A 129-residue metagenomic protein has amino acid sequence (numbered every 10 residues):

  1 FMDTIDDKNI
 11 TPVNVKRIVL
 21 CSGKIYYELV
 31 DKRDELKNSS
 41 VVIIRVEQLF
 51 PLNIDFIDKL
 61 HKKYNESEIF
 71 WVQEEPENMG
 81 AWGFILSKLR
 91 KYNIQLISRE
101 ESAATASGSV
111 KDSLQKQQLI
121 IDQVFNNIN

Functional and structural regions predicted by a protein language model:
F1-V13: A contiguous, basic/glycine-rich beta-loop/short-helix subdomain that forms a polymer-engagement track
N9, G23-Y26, Q48-F50, E74-N78 (+1 more regions): Short, glycine-/Ser/Thr-/acidic-enriched flexible segments
I10-V15, K62-N65: Flexible, charged surface loops at secondary-structure boundaries
C21-S22, L29-V30, N129: Charge-patterned, long linear interaction tracts outside catalytic cores
Y26, V30-N65: Generic long, charged, amphipathic alpha-helical segments
S40, E68, N93: Residues at the starts of beta-strands that form the adenosine-phosphate
Q73-N129: Peripheral docking tails and interdomain loops at the edges of cofactor- or intermediate-handling domains
